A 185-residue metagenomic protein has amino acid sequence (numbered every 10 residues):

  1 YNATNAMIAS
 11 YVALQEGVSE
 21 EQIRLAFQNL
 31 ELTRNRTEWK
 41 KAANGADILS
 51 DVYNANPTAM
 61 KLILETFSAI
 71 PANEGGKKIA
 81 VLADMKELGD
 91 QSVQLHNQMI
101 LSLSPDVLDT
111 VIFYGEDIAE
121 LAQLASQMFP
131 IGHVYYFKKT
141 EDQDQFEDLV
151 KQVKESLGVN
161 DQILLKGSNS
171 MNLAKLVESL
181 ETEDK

Functional and structural regions predicted by a protein language model:
N5: Nucleotide/phosphate-binding loop and acidic/charged catalytic motifs in nucleotide-binding or -utilizing enzymes
I8-K185: ATP-dependent carboxylate-amine ligase
